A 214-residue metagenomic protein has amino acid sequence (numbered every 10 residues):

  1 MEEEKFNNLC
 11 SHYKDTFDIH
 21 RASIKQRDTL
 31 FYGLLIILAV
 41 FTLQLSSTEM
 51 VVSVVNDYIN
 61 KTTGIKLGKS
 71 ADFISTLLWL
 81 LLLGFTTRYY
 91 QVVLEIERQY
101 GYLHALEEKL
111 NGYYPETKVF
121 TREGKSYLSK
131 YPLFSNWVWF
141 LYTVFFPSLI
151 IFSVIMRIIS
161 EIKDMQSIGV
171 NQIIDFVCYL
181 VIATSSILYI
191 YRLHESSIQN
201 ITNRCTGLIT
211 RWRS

Functional and structural regions predicted by a protein language model:
M1-E4, Q199-S214: Short, charged juxtamembrane terminal tails flanking transmembrane helices
E2, F6-L9, Y13-T16, A71 (+2 more regions): Amphipathic alpha-helical coiled-coil segments and their boundaries
E3-N7, G101-L133: Solvent-exposed, non-transmembrane helices and loops of integral membrane proteins
E4-N60, I190-S196: Cytosolic-side membrane-entry/anchor segment at the start of a transmembrane helix
S23-D28, T121-I150: Loop-to-transmembrane boundary segments
G33-S46, Y142-I158, V181-A183: Canonical alpha-helical transmembrane segments of integral membrane proteins
I59-L78, I162-V181: Hydrophobic alpha-helical transmembrane segments
G68-Y113, T117, I190-T206: Inner-leaflet juxtamembrane helices
